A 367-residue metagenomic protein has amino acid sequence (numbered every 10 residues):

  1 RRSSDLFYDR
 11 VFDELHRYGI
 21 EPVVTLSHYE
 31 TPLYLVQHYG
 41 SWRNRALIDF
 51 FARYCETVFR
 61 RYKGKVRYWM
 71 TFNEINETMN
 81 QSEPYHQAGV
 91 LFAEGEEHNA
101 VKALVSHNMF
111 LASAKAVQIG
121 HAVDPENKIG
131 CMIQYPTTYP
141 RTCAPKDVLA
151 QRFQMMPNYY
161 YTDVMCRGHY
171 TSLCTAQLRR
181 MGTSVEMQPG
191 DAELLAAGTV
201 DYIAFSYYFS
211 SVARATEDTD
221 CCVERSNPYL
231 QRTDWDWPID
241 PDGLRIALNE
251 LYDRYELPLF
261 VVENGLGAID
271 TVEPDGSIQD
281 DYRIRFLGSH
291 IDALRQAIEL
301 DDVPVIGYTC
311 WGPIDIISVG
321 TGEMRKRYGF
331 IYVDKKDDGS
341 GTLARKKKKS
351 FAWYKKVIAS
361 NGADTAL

Functional and structural regions predicted by a protein language model:
R2-S3: Short, small-residue-biased leader/transition segments that mark boundaries at the very start of proteins
D9-L367: Active-site region of glycoside hydrolase catalytic domains
